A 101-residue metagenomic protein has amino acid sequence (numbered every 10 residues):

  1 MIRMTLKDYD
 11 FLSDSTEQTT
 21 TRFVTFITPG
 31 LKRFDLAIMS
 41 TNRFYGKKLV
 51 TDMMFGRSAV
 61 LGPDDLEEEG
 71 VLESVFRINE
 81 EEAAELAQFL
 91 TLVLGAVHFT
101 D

Functional and structural regions predicted by a protein language model:
M1-D35: Negatively charged, low-complexity tracts enriched in Asp/Glu with abundant Ser/Thr
M1-I2, L36-Y45, L86-L90, T100: Short charge-dense sequence patches
E17-T19, L31, D52-M53, A84 (+1 more regions): Amphipathic alpha-helical interaction segments
F26-L31, T41-R43, L66: Generic structural motif
I38-D64: A short, structured beta-strand/loop element
P63-D101: Mixed-charge, Lys/Arg-enriched low-complexity segments
